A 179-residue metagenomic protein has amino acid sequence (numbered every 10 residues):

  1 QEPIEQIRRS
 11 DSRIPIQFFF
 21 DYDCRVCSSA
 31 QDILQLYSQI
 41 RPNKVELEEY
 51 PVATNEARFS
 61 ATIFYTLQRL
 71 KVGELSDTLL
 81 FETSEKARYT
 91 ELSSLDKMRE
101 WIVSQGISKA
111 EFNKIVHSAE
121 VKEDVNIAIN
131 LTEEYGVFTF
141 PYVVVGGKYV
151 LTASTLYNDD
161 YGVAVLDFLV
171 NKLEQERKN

Functional and structural regions predicted by a protein language model:
Q1-E56, I129, E133-E134, T139 (+1 more regions): Extracytoplasmic thiol/disulfide redox context detector
E2, L75, S84, Y89 (+2 more regions): Short secondary-structure boundary micro-motifs
R8-S12, Y37-P42, V72-D77, I102-G106 (+1 more regions): Short amphipathic alpha-helical segments, especially helix-boundary/capping motifs
D11-I16, F64, T78, S104-A110 (+1 more regions): Generic detector of short, locally flexible boundary/turn motifs and exposed helical patches
Q17, R88, I102, T152: Short, flexible active-site loop motifs that bind/organize anionic cofactors or intermediates
F19-Y22, F64-Y65, F112, Y149: Aromatic side chains
R25-R99: Structural alpha/beta surface segment adjacent to cysteine/selenocysteine redox centers across thiol/disulfide enzymes
S104-N179: C-terminal cap of thioredoxin/glutaredoxin-like
